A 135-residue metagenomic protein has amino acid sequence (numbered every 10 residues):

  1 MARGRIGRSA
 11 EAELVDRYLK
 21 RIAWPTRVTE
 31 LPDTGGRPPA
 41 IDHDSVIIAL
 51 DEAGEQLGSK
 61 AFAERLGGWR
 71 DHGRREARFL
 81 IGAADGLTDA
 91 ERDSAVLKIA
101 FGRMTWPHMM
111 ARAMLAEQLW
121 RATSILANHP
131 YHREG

Functional and structural regions predicted by a protein language model:
M1-I22: N-terminal beta1-alpha1 ligand-phosphate binding loop
R3, L31-D33, G82-A83: Cofactor-binding loop segments of dinucleotide-utilizing enzymes, especially the Rossmann-like FAD- and NAD(P)+-binding
R5, E52-E55, A83-L87: Short glycine-rich anion-binding loops that position phosphate/pyrophosphate groups of nucleotides and phosphorylated
E11-E13, S59-A63, R92, R112: Conserved strand-to-helix beginnings and helix N-cap segments that scaffold or border functional pockets
A23-R78: S-adenosyl-L-methionine/SAH cofactor-binding core of RNA-modifying enzymes
I48, G82, L115: Conserved RecA-like P-loop NTPase ATPase core
A61-A90, A95-R103: Catalytic beta-strand/loop module used to bind and position nucleotide/cofactor moieties in cofactor-attachment
D89-G135: Structured adenosyl-cofactor binding patch, chiefly the S-adenosyl-L-methionine
